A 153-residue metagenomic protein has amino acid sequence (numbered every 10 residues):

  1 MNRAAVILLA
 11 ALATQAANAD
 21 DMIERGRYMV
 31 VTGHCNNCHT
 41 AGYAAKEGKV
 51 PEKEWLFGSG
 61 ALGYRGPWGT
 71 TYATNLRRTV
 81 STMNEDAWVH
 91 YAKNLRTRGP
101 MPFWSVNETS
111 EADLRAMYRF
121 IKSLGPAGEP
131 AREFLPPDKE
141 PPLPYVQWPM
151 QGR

Functional and structural regions predicted by a protein language model:
M1-N2: N-terminal secretory signal peptides that target proteins for export/translocation
A5-A13: Bacterial N-terminal signal peptides
Q15-A19: Sec/Tat signal peptide C-region and signal peptidase I cleavage site
D21, T32, T40-T71, D86 (+1 more regions): Flexible coil segments in periplasmic/lumen-exposed cytochrome c-class electron-transfer proteins
R27-G33: Local sequence-structure signature of Cys/Sec-based thiol-disulfide redox active-site neighborhoods
N37: Short, cysteine/histidine-rich loop/knuckle motifs that typically chelate Zn2+
R77-S81, H90-A92, W104: A structural feature that tracks compact, well-ordered secondary-structure segments with a strong bias toward
